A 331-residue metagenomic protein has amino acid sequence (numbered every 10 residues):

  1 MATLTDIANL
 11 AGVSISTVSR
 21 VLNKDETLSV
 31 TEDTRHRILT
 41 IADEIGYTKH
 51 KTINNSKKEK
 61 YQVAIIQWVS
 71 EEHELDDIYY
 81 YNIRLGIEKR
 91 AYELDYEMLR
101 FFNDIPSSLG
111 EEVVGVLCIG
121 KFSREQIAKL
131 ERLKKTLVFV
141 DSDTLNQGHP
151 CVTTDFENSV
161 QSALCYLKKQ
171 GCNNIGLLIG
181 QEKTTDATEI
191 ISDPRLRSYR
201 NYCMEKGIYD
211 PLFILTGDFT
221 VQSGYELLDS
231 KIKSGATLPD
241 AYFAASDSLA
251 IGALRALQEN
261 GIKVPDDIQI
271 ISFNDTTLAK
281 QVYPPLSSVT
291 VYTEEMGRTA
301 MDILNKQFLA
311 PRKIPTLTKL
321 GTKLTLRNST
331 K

Functional and structural regions predicted by a protein language model:
M1-K57: N-terminal helix-turn-helix DNA-binding module of bacterial transcription factors
A2, K58-C165, I232-K233, T237 (+1 more regions): Alpha-helical recognition/docking segments in bacterial nutrient-uptake and carbohydrate-utilization systems
K58, Y166-I175: Glycine-rich phosphate/diphosphate-binding loops that line cofactor/substrate pockets in enzymes
E71-I78, F102-D104, V152-S162, L178-M204 (+5 more regions): Hinge/beta->alpha junction and helix N-cap segments in small-molecule ligand-binding domains
E112-I119, G176-I179, I214, A236-S246 (+1 more regions): Periplasmic-binding protein-like
K231-K331: Flexible loop/turn connectors
